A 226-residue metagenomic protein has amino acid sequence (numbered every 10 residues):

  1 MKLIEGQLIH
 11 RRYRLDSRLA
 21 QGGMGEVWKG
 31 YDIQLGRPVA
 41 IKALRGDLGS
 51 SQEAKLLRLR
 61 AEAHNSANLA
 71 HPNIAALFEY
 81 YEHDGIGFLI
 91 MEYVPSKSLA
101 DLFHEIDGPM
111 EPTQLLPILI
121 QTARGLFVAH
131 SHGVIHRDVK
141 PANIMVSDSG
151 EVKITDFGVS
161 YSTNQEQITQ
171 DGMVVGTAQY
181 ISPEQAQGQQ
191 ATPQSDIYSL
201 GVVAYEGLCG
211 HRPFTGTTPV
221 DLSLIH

Functional and structural regions predicted by a protein language model:
L15-G23, V27: Protein kinase glycine-rich loop
A43-N68: AlphaC helix of the eukaryotic protein kinase fold
Y80: Activation-segment/catalytic-loop signature of the eukaryotic protein kinase fold
D84-S98, L102, I106: Conserved short submotifs of the Hanks-type protein kinase catalytic core that shape the nucleotide-binding pocket
I118-L119: Activation segment signature within eukaryotic-like protein kinase domains
T122-V134: Protein kinase catalytic-loop region centered on the HRD/HxD motif
H226: Conserved small/polar residues in nucleotide/adenosyl-binding loops
